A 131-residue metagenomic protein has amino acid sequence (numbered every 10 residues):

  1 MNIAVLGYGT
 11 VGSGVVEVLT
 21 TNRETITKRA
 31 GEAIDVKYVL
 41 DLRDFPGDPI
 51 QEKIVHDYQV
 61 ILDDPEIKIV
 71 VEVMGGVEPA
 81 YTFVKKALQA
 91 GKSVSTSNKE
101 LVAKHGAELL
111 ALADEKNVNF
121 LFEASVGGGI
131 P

Functional and structural regions predicted by a protein language model:
M1-Q89: N-terminal glycine-/serine-/threonine-rich beta1-alpha1-beta2 phosphate-ribose binding loop of Rossmann-like
V16-E17, I50-Q51, G106-L109, P131: Short acidic, glycine/serine/threonine-rich loops at helix termini
V70, V94-S95: Hydrophobic residues within beta-strands of alpha/beta enzymes
A80-A90, S97-I130: Rossmann-fold NAD(P)-binding glycine/threonine-rich loop
